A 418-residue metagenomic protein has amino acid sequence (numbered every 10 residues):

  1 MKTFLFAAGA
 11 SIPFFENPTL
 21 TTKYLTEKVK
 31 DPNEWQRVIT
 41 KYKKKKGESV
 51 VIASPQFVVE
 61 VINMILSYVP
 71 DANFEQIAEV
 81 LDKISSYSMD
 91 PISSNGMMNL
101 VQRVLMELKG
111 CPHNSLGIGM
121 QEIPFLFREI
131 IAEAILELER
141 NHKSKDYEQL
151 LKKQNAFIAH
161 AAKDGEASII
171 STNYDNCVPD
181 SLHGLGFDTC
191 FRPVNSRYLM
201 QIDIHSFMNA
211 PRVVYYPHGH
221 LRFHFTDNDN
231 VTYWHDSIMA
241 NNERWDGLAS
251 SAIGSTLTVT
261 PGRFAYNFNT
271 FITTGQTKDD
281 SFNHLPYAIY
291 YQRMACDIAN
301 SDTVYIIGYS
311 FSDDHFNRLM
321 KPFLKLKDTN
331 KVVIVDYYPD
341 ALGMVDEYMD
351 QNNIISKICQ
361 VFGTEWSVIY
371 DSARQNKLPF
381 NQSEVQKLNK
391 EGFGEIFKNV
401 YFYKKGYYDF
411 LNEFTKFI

Functional and structural regions predicted by a protein language model:
M1-K28, P32-F57, Y68, F207-N209 (+1 more regions): SIR2/sirtuin-family catalytic core signature
I12, L151-N155, Y174: Conserved glycosyltransferase catalytic-site signature
K44-E129, A156-N269: Extended, H/D-rich, highly charged conserved domains that either
P70-I77, M89-I92, K109-L116, I135-Y147 (+4 more regions): Residue-level signal for secondary-structure boundary elements
F125-L151, P261-S301, Y305, Y309-D313: Alpha/beta-hydrolase fold catalytic core
K152, R192-I204, G254, P286-A288 (+2 more regions): Short amphipathic alpha-helical surface micro-motifs
Q154-N155, V178-P179, D313-N317: Short, well-ordered alpha-helical microsegments
